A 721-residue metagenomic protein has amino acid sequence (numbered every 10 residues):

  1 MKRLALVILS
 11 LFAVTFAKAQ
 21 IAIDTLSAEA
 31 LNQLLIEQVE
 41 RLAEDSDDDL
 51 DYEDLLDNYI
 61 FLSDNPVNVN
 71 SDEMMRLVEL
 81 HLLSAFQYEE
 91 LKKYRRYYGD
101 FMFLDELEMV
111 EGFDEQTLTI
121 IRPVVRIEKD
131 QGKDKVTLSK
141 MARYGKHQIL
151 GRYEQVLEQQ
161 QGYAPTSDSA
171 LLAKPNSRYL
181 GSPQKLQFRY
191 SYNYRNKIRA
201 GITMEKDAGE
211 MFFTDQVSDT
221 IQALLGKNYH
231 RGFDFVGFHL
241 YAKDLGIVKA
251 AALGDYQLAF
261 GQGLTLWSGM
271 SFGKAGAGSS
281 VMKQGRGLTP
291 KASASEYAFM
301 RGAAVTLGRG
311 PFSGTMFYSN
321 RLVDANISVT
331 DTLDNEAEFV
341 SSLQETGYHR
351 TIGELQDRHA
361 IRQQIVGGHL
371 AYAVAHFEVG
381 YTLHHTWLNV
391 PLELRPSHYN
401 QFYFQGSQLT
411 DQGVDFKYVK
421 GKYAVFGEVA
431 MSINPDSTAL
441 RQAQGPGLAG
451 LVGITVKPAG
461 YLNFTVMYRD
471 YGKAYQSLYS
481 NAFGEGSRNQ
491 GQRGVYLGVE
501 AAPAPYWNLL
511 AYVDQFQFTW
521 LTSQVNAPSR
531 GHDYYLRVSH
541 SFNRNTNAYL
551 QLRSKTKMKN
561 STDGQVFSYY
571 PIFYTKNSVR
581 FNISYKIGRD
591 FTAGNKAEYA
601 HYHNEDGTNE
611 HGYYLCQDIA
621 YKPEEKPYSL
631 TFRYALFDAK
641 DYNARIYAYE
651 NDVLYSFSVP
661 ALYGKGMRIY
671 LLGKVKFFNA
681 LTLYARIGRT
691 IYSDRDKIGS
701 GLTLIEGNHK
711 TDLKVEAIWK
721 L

Functional and structural regions predicted by a protein language model:
M1-T25, L721: Bacterial Sec-dependent N-terminal signal peptides
R3, Y179-P183, A298, Q356-L394 (+1 more regions): Exposed, low-structure sequence patches enriched in small/polar residues
A43-I60, Y97-Y98, E108-G145, F260 (+1 more regions): Alpha-helical interaction/regulatory segments in DNA maintenance proteins
Y52-M102, I121-E128, K206, S218-G226: Amphipathic, charged-and-aliphatic alpha-helical interface segments that function as noncatalytic docking
T137-K174, Y192, N196-I202, A251 (+3 more regions): Transmembrane beta-strand segments of Gram-negative outer membrane beta-barrel proteins
N196, A200-I247, F272-A275, S437-Q442 (+1 more regions): Surface-exposed loop and membrane-interface regions of Gram-negative outer-membrane beta-barrel proteins
L225-D324, V456-S477, K626-Y642: Outer membrane beta-barrel
